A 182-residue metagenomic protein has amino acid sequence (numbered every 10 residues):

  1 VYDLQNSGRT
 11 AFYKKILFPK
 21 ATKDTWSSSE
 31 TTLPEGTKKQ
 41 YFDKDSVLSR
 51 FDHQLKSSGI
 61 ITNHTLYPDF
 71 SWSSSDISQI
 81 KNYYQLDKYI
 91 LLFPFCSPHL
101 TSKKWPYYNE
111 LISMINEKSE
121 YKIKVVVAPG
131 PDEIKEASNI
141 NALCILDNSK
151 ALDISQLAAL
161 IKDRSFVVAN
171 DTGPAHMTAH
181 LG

Functional and structural regions predicted by a protein language model:
V1-G182: Catalytic machinery of carbohydrate-active enzymes, primarily nucleotide-sugar-dependent glycosyltransferases
